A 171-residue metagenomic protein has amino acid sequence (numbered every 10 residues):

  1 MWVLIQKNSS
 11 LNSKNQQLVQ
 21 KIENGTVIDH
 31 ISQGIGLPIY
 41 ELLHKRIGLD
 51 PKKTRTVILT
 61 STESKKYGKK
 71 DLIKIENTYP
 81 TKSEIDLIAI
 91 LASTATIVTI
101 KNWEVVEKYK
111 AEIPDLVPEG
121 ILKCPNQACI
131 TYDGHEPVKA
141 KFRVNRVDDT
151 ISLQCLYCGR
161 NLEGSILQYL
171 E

Functional and structural regions predicted by a protein language model:
M1-K69: General detector of N-terminal leader/presequence modules that precede the first folded domain
N8-S9, N15-Q20, I28, I85-I121: Ampipathic, surface-exposed secondary-structure segments
S32, T62, Y79, V117 (+1 more regions): Solvent-exposed, flexible loop/coil residues
I35, I39, T81-E84, G120: Amphipathic alpha-helical interface surfaces
L37-Y40, H44, D86-A89, R143: Generic detector of well-ordered alpha-helical segments enriched in charged/polar residues, highlighting helical
L49, K66, I88, I113-D115 (+1 more regions): Sterically constrained small-residue positions within well-ordered secondary structures of folded domains
K52-Y109: Ordered, amphipathic secondary-structure segments that act as subunit-interaction surfaces in large macromolecular
K101-E171: Cys/His-clustered metal-coordination modules, chiefly Zn-binding fingers
